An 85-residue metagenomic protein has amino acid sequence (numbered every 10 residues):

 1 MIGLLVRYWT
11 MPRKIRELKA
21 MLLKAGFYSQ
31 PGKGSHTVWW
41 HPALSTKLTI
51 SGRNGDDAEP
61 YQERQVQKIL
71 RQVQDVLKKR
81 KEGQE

Functional and structural regions predicted by a protein language model:
M1-K33, W40-E85: Basic nucleic-acid-binding interfaces
